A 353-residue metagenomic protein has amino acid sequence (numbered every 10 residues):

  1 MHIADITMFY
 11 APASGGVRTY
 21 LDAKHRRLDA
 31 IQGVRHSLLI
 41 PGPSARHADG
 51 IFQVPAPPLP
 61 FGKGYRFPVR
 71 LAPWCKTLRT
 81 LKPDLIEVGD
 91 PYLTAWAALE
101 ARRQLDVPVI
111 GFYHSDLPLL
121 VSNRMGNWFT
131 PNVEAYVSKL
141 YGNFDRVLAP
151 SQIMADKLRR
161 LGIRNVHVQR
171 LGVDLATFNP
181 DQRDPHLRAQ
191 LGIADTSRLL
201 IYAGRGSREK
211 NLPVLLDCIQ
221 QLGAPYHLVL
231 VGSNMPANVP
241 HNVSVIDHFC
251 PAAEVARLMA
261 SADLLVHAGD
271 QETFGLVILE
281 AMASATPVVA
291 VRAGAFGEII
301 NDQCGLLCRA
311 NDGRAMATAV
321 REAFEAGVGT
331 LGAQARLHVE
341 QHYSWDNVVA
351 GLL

Functional and structural regions predicted by a protein language model:
M1-D49, Q53, Q220: N-terminal subdomain of nucleotide-sugar transferases
P108, L119-K139: Nucleotide-sugar donor phosphate/pyrophosphate-binding loop at the beta->alpha transition of glycosyltransferases
Y141, R257-A262: Short alpha-helical donor nucleotide-sugar binding micro-motif in glycosyltransferases
I193-K210, L216-Q220: Conserved donor-binding/catalytic core segment of Leloir-type glycosyltransferases
G232-A256: Nucleotide-activated donor-binding/catalytic signature segment of Leloir-type glycosyltransferases, i.e., the conserved
H248, D302, L306-G313, E322-G327: Conserved acidic donor-binding segment of nucleotide-sugar-dependent glycosyltransferases
D270: Aromatic "clamp/platform" in nucleotide-sugar-dependent glycosyltransferases that forms part of the donor/acceptor
I278, P287-A290: Short hydrophobic beta-strand element within catalytic cores of glycosyltransferases and related nucleotide-activated
